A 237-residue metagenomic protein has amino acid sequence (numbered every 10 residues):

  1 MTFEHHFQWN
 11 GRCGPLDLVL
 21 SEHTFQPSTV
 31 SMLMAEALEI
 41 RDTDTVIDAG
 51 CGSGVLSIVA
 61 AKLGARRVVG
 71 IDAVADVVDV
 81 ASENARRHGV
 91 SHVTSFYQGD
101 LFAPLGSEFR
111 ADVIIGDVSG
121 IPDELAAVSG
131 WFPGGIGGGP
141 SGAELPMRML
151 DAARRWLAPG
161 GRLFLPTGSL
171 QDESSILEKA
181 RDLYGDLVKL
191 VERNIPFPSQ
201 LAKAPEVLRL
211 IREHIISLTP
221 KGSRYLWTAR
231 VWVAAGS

Functional and structural regions predicted by a protein language model:
M1-L63, I211-A235: SAM-dependent Rossmann-like transferase core, predominantly class I methyltransferases with a strong bias toward
R12, V90-S91, L183: Short, structurally constrained coil/turn elements that cap an alpha-helix or connect an alpha-helix to the following
V19, A143-L201: Conserved Class I SAM-dependent methyltransferase catalytic core
H23-T24, V74, G168-L170: Short beta->alpha junction loops/turns
P27-F109, V113-A127: Conserved SAM/SAH cofactor-binding pocket of Class I
I115-M147: Mobile active-site "lid"/loop adjacent to the S-adenosyl-L-methionine
K179, G185-S237: SAM/dcSAM-binding transferase cores
